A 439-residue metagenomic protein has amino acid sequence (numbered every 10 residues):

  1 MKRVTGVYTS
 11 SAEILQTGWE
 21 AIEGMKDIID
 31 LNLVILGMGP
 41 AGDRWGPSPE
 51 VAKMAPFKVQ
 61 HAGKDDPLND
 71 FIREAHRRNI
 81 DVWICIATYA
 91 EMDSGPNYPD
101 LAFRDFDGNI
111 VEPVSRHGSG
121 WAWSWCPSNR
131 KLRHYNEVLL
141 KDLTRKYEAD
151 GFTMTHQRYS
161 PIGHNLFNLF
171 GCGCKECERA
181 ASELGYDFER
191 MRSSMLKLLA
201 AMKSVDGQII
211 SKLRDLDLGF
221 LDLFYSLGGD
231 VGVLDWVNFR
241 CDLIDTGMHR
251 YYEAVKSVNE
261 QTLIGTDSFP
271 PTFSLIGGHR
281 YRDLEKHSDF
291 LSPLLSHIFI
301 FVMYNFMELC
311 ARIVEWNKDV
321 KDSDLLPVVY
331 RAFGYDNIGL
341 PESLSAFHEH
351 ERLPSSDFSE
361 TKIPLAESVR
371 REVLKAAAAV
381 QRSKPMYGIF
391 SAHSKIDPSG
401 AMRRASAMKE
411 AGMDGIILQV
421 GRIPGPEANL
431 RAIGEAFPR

Functional and structural regions predicted by a protein language model:
T5-Q16, P49-D65, G118-H134, D230-D245 (+2 more regions): The substrate-binding groove and active-site-proximal loops of carbohydrate-active enzymes, especially glycoside
G6-A12, W83-A87, E91, T153-Q157 (+3 more regions): Aromatic-lined carbohydrate-recognition surfaces of secreted/lumenal glycan-active proteins
G18-W45, K146-G151, S288-S292, A407-L418: Catalytic domains of carbohydrate-active enzymes, especially glycoside hydrolases
L31-M38, P67-H117, G151-R158, Q261: Glycine-rich, aromatic-flanked loop segments that form ligand/cofactor-binding clefts across common enzyme folds
G42-D93, F103, H164, V233 (+1 more regions): Aromatic-lined substrate-binding rim segments of carbohydrate-active enzymes
W83-Y147, G171-F188, D245-R250: Active-site-adjacent "subsite" loops/lids of carbohydrate-active enzymes
E91-Y98, I162, V258-M303, I396-A411: Substrate-binding cleft/loops of secretory-pathway carbohydrate-active enzymes
S288-F306, P327, R331-P438: Substrate-binding cleft of secreted/luminal carbohydrate-active enzymes
